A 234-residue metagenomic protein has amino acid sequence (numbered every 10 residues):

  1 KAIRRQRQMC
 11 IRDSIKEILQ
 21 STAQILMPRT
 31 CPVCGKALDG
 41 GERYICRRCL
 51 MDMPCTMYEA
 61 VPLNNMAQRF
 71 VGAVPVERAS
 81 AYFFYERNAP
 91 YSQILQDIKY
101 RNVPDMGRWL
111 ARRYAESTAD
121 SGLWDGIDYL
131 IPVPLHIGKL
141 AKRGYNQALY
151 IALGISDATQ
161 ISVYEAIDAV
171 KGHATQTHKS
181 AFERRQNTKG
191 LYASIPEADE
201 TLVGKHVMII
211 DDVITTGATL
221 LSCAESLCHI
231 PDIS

Functional and structural regions predicted by a protein language model:
R5-Q8, R12-S234: Glycine-rich phosphate/pyrophosphate-handling loop used in enzymes and phosphotransfer proteins
